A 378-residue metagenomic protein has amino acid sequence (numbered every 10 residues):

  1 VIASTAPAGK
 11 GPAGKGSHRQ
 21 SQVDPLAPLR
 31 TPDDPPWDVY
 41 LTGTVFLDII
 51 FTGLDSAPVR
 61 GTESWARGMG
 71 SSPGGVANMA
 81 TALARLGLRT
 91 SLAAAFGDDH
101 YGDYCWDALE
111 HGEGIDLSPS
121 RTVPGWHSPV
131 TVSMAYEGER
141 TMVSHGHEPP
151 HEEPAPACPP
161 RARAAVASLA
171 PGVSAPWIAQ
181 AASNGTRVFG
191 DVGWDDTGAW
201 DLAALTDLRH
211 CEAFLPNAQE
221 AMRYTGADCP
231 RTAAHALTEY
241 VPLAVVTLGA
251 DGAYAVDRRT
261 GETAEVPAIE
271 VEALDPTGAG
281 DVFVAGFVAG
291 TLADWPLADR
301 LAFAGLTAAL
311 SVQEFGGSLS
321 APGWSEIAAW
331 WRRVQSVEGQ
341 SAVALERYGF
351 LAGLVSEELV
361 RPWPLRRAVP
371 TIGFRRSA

Functional and structural regions predicted by a protein language model:
V1-Y40, P230-A378: Conserved phosphate-binding/catalytic region of the ribokinase-like
W37, L47, V59-G70, R85-A164 (+2 more regions): Conserved N-terminal subdomain of the carbohydrate kinase-like
V45-R60, Y254-V266: Acidic-glycine-rich active-site phosphate/pyrophosphate-binding loop
M69-G70, G146-E148, V192-D196, Q219-E220 (+1 more regions): Short, acidic/turn-prone active-site loops that include or flank metal/cofactor- and phosphate-binding residues
V76-R85: Histidine-anchored nucleotide/phosphate-binding helix
G102, H151-E152, V173-P176, G198-W200: Short, well-ordered alpha-helical microsegments
A165-G172, V192-G193: Catalytic beta/alpha-barrel core
A182-R187, G193-E265: Conserved phosphate/ATP/ADP-binding segment of small-molecule kinases
